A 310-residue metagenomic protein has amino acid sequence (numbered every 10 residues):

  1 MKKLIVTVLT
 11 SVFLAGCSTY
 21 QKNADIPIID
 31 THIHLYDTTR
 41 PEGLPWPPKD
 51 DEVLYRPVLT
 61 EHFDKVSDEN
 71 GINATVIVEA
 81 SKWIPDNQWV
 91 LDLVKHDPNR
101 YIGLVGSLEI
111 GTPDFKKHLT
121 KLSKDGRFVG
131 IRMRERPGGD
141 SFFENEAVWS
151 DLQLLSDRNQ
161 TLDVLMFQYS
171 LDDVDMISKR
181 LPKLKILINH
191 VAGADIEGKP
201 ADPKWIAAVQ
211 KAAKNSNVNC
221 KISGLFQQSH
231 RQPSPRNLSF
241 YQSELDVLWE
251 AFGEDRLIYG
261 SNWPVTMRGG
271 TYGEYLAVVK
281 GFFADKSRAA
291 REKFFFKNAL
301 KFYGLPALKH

Functional and structural regions predicted by a protein language model:
K2-V8: Sec-dependent signal peptide recognition, specifically the positively charged N-region followed immediately by
L4, T19-Q21, I26-T31, R56-A74 (+3 more regions): Mid-to-C-terminal alpha-helical segments outside catalytic/metal-binding sites
A15-G16: C-terminal motif of bacterial Sec signal peptides marking the signal peptidase cleavage site
H32-Y36, H190: Histidine-centered divalent metal-coordination motifs
P47-K82, Y101-E109, V129-R136, L162: Divalent metal-dependent hydrolysis catalytic cores, especially in the metallo-beta-lactamase
I84-Y169, M176-K179, K221, L225 (+1 more regions): Active-site gating/metal-coordination segments in enzymes
F142-I258, K309: Catalytic pocket-lining loop regions of alpha/beta-barrel enzymes, especially the amidohydrolase/enolase/GH5 lineages
N262: Active-site glycine-centered loops adjacent to acidic/histidine catalytic or metal-binding residues that shape
